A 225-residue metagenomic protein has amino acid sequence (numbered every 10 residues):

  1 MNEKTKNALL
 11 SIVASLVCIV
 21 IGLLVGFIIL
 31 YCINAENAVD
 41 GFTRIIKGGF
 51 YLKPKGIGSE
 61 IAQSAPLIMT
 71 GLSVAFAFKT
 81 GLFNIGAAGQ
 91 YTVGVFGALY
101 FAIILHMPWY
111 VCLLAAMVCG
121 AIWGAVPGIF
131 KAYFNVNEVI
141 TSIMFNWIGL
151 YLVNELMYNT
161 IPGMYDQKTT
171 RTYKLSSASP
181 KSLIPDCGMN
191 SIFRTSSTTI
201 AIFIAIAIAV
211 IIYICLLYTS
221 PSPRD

Functional and structural regions predicted by a protein language model:
N2-M69: Membrane-interfacial amphipathic/re-entrant helices at transmembrane-helix boundaries
I12-L16, E60, G89-V93, Y110-L114 (+2 more regions): Hydrophobic alpha-helical transmembrane segments
L16, V20-L24, I28, L72 (+5 more regions): Generic alpha-helical transmembrane segments of integral inner-membrane proteins, especially permease/transport modules
L30-C32, K47-I104, M117, A121-V136: Single transmembrane alpha-helix segments in multi-pass membrane proteins
L30-V39, M107, A132-V136, Y158-D166 (+1 more regions): Transmembrane helix-loop junctions in multipass membrane proteins, especially transporters and channels
N135-V139, I143: Membrane-interface helix-loop-helix junctions at boundaries between adjacent transmembrane segments
S142, N146-L217: Transmembrane helix-bundle core of multi-pass membrane transporters and related energy-transducing complexes
Y218-P223: Conserved small/polar residues in nucleotide/adenosyl-binding loops
